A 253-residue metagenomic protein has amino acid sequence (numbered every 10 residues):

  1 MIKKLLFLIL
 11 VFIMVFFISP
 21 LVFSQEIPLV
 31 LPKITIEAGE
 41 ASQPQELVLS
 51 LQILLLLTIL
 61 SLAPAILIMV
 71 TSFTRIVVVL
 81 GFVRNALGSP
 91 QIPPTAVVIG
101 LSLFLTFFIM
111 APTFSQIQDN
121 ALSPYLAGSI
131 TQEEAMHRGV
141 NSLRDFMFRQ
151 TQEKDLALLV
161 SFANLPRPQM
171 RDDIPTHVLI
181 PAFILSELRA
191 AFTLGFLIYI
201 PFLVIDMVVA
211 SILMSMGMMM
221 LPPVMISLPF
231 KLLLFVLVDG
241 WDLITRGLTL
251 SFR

Functional and structural regions predicted by a protein language model:
M1-Q25: N-terminal secretory/membrane targeting signals
I2, F23-R253: Hydrophobic alpha-helical segments and their helix-loop boundaries in membrane and membrane-proximal proteins
